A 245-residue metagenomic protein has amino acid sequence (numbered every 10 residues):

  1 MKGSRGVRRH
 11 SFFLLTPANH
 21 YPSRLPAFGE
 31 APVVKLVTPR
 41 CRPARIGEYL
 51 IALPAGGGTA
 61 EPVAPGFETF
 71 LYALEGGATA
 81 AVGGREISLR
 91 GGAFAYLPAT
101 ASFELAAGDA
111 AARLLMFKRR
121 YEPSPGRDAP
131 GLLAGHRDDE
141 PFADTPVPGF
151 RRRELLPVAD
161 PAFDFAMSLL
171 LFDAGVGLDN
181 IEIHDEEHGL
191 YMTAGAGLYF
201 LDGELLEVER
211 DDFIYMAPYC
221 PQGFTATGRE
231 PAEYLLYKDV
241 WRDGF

Functional and structural regions predicted by a protein language model:
M1-R45, D109, R113-F165: A short, N-terminal "cap"/entry segment at the start of jelly-roll beta-barrel domains of the cupin/DSBH fold
E30-V37, G47-P65, L155, S168-H184 (+1 more regions): Conserved short histidine dyad/triad with adjacent acidic residue
C41-R42, T59-F67, S88, E104-A107 (+5 more regions): Short, low-complexity cationic-aromatic patches
A52-L53, V63-A80, L169-D173, I183-L198: Short, conserved beta-strand element in jelly-roll/cupin
G77, S102, A111, G189 (+4 more regions): Structural motif
G84-A99, G203-P218: Short acidic-glycine-tyrosine-enriched beta hairpin
A99-S124, P218-G244: Ligand-binding loop in jelly-roll beta-barrel domains
